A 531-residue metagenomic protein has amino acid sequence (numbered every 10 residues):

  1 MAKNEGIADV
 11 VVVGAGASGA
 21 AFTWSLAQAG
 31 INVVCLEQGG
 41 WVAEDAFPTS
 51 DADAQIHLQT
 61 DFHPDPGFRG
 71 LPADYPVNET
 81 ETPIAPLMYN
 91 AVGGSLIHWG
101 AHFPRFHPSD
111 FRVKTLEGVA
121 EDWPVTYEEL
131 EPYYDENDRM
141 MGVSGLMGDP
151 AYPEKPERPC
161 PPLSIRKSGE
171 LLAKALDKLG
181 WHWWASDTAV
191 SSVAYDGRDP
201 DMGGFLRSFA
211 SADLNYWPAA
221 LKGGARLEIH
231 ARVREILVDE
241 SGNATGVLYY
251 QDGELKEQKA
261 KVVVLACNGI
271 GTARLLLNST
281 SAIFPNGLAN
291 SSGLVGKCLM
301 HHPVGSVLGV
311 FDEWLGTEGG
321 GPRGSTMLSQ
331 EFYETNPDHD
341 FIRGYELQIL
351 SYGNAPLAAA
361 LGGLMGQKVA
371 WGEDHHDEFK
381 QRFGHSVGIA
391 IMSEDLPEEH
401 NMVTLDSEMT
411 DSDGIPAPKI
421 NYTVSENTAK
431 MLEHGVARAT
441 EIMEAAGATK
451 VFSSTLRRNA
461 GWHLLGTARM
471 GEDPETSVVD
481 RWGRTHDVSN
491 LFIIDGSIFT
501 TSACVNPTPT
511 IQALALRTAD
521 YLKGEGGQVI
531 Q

Functional and structural regions predicted by a protein language model:
M1-I7: A short, basic/flexible loop-to-alpha-helix module at the beginning of a structural domain
V10-C35: N-terminal Rossmann-like FAD-binding beta1-loop-alpha1 element of flavoenzymes
V12, G16-A17, K167, I270 (+1 more regions): Residue-level detector of alpha-helix initiation sites
S25-Q28, N32, G39-A52, I236-D239 (+4 more regions): Glycine-rich loop(s) and the adjacent beta-strand/alpha-helix scaffold that form part
I31, Q38-G100, Y127-E136, G169 (+2 more regions): N-terminal FAD cofactor-binding segment of flavoenzymes
Q59, D74-E79, H102, K114-V233 (+2 more regions): Conserved redox-cofactor binding core of oxidoreductases
G70, A185-S208, R234-V238, R382-D395 (+4 more regions): A glycine-rich dinucleotide-binding beta-alpha-beta segment and adjacent secondary-structure elements that constitute
D74-M88, V92-S95, W123-P124, S292-P418 (+4 more regions): FAD cofactor-binding and catalytic pocket of flavoenzymes
